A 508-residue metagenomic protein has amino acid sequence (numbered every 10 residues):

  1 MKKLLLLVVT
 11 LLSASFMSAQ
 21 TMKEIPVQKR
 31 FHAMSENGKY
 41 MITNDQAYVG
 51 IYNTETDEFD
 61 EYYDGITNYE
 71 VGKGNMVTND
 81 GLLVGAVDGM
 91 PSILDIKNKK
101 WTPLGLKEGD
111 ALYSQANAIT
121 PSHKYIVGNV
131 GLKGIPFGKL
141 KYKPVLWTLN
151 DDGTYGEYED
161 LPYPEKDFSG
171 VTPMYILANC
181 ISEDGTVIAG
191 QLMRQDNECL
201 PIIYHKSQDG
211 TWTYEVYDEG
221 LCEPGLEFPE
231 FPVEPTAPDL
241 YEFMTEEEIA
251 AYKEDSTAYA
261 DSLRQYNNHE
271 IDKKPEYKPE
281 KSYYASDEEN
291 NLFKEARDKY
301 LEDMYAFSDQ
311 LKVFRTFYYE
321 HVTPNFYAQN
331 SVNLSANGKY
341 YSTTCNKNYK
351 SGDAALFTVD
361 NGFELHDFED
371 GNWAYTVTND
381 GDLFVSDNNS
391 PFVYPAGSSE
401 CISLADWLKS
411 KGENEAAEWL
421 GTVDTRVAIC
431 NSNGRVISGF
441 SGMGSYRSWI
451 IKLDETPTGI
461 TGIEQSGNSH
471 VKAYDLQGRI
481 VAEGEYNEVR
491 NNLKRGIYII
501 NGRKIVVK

Functional and structural regions predicted by a protein language model:
M1-T21: Bacterial Sec-dependent N-terminal signal peptides
K3-L4, D80, N98, E254 (+8 more regions): N-terminal cationic leader/targeting segments used for protein routing and processing
Q20-P229, R297-T456: Conserved "turn/edge" positions that cap or connect secondary-structure elements within repeat/scaffolded domains
T67, K97, A250, D272 (+3 more regions): Residues marking helix boundaries in flexible regions
F228-F314: Long intrinsically disordered, low-complexity regions that are acidic and Ser/Thr-rich
T458-K508: C-terminal outer-membrane/trafficking sorting elements
